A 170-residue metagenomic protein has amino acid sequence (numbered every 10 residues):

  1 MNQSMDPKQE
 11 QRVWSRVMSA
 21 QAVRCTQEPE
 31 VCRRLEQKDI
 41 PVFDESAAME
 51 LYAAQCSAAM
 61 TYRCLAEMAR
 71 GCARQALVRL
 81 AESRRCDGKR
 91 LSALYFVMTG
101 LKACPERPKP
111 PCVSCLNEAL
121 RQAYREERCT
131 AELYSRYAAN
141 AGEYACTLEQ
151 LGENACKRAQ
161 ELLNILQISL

Functional and structural regions predicted by a protein language model:
N2-L170: Non-heme di-metal
